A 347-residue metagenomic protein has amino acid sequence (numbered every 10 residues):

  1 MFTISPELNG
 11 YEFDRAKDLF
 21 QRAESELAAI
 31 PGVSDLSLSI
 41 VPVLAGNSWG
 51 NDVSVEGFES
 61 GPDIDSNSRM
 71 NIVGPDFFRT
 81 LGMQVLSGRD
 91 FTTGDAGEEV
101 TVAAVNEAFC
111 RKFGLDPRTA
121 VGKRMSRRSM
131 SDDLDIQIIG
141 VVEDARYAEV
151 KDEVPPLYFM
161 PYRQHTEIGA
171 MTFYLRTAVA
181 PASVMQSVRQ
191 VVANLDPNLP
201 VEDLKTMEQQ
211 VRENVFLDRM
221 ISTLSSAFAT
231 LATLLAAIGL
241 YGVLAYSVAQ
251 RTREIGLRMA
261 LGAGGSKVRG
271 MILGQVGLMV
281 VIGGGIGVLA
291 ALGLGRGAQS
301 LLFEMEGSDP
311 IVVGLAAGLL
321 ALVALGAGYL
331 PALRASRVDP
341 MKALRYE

Functional and structural regions predicted by a protein language model:
M1-K17: Membrane-interface junction motifs in transport/secretion proteins
F20, L204-E208, L217, A227 (+4 more regions): Alpha-helical membrane-protein architecture signal
E24-L217, T223-S226: Mid-to-C-terminal secondary-structure elements that act as membrane-proximal/extracytoplasmic interface segments
R124, R128, P161, Y174 (+9 more regions): Amphipathic alpha-helical segments that mediate coupling or scaffolding at interfaces
E202-D203, S222-S226, A232, G256 (+3 more regions): Hydrophobic/aromatic positions within or immediately flanking transmembrane alpha-helices of multi-pass small-molecule
D218-R253, I282, G326: Hydrophobic alpha-helical transmembrane segments of multi-pass inner-membrane transport and secretion
I238-M279, P331-R345: Intracellular coupling helices
G274-R337: Small-residue-rich transmembrane alpha-helices
